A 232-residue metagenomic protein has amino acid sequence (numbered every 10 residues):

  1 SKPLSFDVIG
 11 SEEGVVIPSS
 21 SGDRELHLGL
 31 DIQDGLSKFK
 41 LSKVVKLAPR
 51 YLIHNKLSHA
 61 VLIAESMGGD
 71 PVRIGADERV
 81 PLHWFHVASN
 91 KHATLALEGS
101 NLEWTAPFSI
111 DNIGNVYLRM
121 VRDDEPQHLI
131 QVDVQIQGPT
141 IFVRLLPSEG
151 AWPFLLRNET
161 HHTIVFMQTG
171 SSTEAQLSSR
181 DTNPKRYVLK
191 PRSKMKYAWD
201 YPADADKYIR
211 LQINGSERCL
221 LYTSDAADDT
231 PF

Functional and structural regions predicted by a protein language model:
S1, S66-G99, E174-E217: Tryptophan-paired
S1-V8, L97-P107, D111, D123 (+1 more regions): A short, solvent-exposed loop/turn motif at the edges and junctions of modular extracellular/periplasmic domains
S21-A48, P126-L155: Compositionally biased low-complexity segments at domain edges in trafficked proteins and select soluble regulators
D34-L36, N55, V61, E65 (+7 more regions): Eukaryotic basic, amphipathic alpha-helical target segments in cytosolic regions
H54-L57, R157-T160: Asparagine-centered strand-capping/turn motif at beta-strand->loop junctions
H59-G68, H162-S179, F232: Short, ordered, surface-exposed loop/turn motifs in non-cytosolic proteins
I63, A93-L97, V132, L156 (+2 more regions): Hydrophobic beta-strand residues in large extracellular and virion-surface proteins
Y222-A227: Conserved small/polar residues in nucleotide/adenosyl-binding loops
